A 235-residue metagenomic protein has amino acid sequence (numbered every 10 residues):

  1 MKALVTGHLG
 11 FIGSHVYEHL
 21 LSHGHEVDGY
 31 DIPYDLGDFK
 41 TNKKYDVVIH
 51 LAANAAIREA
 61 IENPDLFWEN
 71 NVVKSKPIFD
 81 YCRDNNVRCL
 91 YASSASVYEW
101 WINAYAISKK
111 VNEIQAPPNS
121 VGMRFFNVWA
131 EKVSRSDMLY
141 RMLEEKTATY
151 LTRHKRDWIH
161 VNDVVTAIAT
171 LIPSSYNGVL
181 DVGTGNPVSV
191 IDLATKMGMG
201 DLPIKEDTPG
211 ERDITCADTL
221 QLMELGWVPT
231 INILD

Functional and structural regions predicted by a protein language model:
A3-S22: N-terminal Rossmann NAD(P)H-binding glycine-rich loop of SDR-like oxidoreductase domains
V27-T41: Adenosine-cofactor binding site in Rossmann-like domains, unifying the SAM/SAH pocket of S-adenosylmethionine-dependent
K40-N70, E99: NAD(P)H-binding glycine-rich loop region in Rossmannoid oxidoreductase-like domains and their noncatalytic homologs
V48, E62-C89: NAD(P)-cofactor binding segment of oxidoreductase domains
K76-I107, V121: Conserved Rossmann-fold NAD(P)-dependent oxidoreductase catalytic core, especially the SDR/UDP-sugar
I102-A106, K110, I114-T170, M197-G198: NAD(P)-dependent short-chain dehydrogenase/reductase
L151-R153, V179-L180, V188-T195, M199-T219: C-terminal "lid/loop" region of Rossmann-like NAD(P)-dependent oxidoreductases
M197, N232-D235: Amphipathic terminal alpha-helices
